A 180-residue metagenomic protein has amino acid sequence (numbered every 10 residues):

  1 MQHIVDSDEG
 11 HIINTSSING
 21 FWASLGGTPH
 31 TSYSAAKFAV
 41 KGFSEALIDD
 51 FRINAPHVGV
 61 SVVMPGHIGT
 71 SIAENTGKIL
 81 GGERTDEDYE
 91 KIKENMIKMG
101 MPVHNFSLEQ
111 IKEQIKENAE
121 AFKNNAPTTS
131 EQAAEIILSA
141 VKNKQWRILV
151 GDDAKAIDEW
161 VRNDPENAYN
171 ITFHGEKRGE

Functional and structural regions predicted by a protein language model:
M1-D6, I48-D49: Amphipathic alpha-helical dimer-interface segment in Rossmann-like NAD(P)H-dependent oxidoreductases
N14: Rossmann-fold scaffold of SDR-type NAD(P)-dependent oxidoreductases
S17: Residue(s) in the substrate-gating loop at a strand-loop-helix junction that position the organic substrate next
S24-T31: Active-site loop immediately N-terminal to the catalytic Tyr-X3-Lys motif of short-chain dehydrogenase/reductase
A36: Active-site helix of classical SDR
A39, F43-L47, F51, V63: Hydrophobic alpha-helix immediately C-terminal to the catalytic Tyr-X-X-X-Lys motif of short-chain
I53-R147: SDR active-site lid
K91, I97-N105, E166-E180: Non-catalytic terminal and boundary segments that flank Rossmann-like NAD(P)-dependent oxidoreductase
